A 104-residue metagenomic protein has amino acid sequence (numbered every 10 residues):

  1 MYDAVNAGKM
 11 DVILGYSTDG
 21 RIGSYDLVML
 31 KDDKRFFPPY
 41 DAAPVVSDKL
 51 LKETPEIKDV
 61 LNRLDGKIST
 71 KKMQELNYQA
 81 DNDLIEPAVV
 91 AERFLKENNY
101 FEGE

Functional and structural regions predicted by a protein language model:
M1-I13: Short helices/loops that flank or line small-molecule/ion binding pockets
A7-M10, R21-R35: Ligand-binding "clamshell"
M10-V12, Y40-A42, I57: A short pocket-lining beta-strand/turn micro-motif at the edge of beta-sheets
G15, S24, P39-D41: Active-site lining segments that contact anionic ligands and/or coordinate catalytic metals
Y16-T18, D48: Short secondary-structure boundary segments
F36-F37, R63: A detector of mature, structured extracytoplasmic domains
D41-T54: A bilobed periplasmic-binding-protein/Venus flytrap-type ligand-binding module shared by bacterial periplasmic
P55-G103: Ligand-binding clefts/hinges and TM-proximal coupling segments of bilobed small-molecule sensing domains
